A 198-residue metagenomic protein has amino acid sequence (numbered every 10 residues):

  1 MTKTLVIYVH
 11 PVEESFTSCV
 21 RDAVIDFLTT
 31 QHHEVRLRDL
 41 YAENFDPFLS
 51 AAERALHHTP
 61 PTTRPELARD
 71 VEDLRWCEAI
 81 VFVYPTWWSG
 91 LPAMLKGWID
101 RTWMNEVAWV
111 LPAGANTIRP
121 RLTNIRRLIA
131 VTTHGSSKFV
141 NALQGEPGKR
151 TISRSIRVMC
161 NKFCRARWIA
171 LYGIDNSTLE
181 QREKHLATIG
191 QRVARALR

Functional and structural regions predicted by a protein language model:
T2-H33: N-terminal beta1-alpha1 ligand-phosphate binding loop
I7-V9, R38, V83, V131: Short hydrophobic segments within beta-strands
F16-A23, M94, P147-T151: Conserved alpha-helical elements of sugar-nucleotide-dependent glycosyltransferases
H33-N44, R167-Y172: A short beta-strand-loop structural module common to alpha/beta enzyme folds
L40-P61, T178-Q181: N-terminal beta-loop-helix "entrance" segment that forms/cooperates in small-molecule cofactor or anionic ligand
A55-R75, H185-R192: Glycine-rich, highly charged phosphate/nucleotide-binding loops
T62-Q144, G148: Helix-loop-strand module that forms the ligand-binding subsite of alpha/beta enzymes
V140-L143, P147-R198: Glycine-rich phosphate/pyrophosphate-binding loop and the adjoining helix
